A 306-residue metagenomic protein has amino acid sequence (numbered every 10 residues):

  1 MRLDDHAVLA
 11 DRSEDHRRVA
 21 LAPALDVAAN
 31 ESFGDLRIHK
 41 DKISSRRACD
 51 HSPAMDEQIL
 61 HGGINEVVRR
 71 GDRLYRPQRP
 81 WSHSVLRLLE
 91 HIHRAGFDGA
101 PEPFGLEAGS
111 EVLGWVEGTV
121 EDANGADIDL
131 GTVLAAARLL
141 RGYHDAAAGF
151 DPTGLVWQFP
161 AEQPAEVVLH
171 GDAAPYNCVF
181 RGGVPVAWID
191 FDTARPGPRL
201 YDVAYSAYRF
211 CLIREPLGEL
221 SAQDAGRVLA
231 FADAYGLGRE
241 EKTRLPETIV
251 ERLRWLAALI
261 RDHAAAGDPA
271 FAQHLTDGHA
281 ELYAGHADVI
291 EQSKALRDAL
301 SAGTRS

Functional and structural regions predicted by a protein language model:
H6-L9, S13-H51: Polybasic, low-complexity intrinsically disordered segments
D56-H170, A174, R181-V184: ATP-binding pocket architecture of kinase catalytic cores
Y176-S206: Catalytic activation segment of kinase domains across protein kinase-like and atypical kinase folds
V203-G236, R252-H263: Active-site activation/catalytic loop segments of kinase-like enzymes and analogous catalytic loops in related
L256-S306: ATP/Mg2+ or Mg2+-diphosphate-binding catalytic cores that bind nucleotide phosphates or diphosphates via glycine-rich
